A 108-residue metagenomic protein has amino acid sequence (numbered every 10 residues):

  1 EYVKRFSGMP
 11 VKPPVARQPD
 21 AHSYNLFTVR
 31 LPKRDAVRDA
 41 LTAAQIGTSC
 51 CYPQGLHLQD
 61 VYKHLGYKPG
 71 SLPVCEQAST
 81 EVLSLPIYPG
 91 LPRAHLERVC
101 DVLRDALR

Functional and structural regions predicted by a protein language model:
E1-R108: PLP-dependent aminotransferase class I/II
